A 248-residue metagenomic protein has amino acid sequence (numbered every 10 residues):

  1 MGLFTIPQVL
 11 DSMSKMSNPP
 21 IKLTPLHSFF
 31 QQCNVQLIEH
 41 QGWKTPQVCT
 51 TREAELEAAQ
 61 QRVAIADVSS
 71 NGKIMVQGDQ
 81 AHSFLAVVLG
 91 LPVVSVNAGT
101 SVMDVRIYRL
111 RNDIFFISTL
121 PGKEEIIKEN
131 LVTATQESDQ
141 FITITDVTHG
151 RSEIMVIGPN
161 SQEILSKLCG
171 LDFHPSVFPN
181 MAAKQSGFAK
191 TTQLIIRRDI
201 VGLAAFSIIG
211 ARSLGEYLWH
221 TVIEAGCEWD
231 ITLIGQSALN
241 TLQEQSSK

Functional and structural regions predicted by a protein language model:
G2-K248: Basic, glycine/lysine-rich polyanion-binding surfaces/domains
